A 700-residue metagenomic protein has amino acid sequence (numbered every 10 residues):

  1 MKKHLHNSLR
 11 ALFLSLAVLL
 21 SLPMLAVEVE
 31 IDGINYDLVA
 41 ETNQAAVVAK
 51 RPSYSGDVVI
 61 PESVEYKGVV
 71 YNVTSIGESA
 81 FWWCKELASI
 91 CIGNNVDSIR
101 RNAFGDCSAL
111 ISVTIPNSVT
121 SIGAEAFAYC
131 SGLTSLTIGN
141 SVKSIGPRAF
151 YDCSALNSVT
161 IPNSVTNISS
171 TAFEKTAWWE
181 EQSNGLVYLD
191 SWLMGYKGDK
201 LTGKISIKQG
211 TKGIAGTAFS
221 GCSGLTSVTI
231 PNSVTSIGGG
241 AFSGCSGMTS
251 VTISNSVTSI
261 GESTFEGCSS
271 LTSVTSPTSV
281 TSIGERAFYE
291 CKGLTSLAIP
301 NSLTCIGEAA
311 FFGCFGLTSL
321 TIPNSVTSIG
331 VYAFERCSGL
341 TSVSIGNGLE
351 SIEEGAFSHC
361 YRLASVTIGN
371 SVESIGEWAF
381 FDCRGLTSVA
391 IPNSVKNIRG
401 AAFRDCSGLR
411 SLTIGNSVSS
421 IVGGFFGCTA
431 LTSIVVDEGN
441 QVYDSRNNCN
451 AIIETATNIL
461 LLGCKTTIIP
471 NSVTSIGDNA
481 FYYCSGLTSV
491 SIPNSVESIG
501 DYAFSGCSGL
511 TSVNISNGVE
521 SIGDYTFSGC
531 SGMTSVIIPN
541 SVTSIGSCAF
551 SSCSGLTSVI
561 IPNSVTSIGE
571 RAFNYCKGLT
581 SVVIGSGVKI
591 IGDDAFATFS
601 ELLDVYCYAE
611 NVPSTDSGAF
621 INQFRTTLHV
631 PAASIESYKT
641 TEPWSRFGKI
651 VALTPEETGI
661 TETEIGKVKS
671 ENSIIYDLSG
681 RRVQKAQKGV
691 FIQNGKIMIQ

Functional and structural regions predicted by a protein language model:
M1, Y638, T658-T663, G680 (+1 more regions): Terminal processing/anchoring signals of secreted or surface-associated proteins and related intramolecular
K2-F13: Bacterial N-terminal signal peptides that target proteins for export
A11-P23: Bacterial N-terminal signal peptides
M24-I31: Boundary at the C-terminal end of the N-terminal hydrophobic targeting segment
I31-N35, E41-N43, S53-S75, K85-S98 (+24 more regions): Structural signature of tandem-repeat unit edges
Y66, S673-I699: Short, surface-exposed loop/turn motifs with a glycine/proline- and acidic-biased composition
T654-S679: Residue-level detector of functionally pivotal "anchor" positions at catalytic/ligand-binding pockets or at interdomain
